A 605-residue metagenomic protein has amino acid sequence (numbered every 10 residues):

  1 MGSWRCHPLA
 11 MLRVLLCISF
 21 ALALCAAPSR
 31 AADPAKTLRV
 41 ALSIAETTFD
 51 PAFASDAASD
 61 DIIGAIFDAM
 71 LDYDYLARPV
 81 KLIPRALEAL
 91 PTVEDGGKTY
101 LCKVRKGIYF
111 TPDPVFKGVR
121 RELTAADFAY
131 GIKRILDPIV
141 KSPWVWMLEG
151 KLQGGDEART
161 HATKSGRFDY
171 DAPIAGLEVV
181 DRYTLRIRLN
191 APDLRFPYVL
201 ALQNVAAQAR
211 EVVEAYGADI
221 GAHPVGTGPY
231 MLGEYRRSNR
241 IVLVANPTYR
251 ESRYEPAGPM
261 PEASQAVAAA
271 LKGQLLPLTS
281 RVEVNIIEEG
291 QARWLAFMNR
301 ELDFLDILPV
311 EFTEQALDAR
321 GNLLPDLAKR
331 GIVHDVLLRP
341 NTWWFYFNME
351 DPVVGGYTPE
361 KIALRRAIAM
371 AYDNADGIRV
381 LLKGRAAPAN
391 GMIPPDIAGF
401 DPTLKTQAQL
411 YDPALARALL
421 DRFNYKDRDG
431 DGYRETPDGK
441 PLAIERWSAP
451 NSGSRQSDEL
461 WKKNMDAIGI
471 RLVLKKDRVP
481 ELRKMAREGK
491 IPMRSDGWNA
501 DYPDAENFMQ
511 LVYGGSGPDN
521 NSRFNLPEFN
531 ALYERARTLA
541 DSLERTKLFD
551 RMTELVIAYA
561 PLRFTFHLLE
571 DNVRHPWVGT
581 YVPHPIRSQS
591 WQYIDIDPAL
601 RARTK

Functional and structural regions predicted by a protein language model:
G2-L16: Bacterial N-terminal signal peptides that target proteins for export
C6, A32-P34, Y75-L76, P91 (+11 more regions): Extracytoplasmic/periplasmic ligand-capture domains
R13-C25: Bacterial N-terminal signal peptides
A27-A31: Sec/Tat signal peptide C-region and signal peptidase I cleavage site
A41-D95, V225: N-terminal lobe/hinge region of extracytoplasmic solute-binding protein
W144-S165, Y170-L200: Non-catalytic accessory/assembly modules
L194, N204-A209: Aromatic-residue-lined binding/catalytic grooves and analogous aromatic/hydrophobic interfacial grooves in multimeric
T565: Active-site-proximal polar cores
